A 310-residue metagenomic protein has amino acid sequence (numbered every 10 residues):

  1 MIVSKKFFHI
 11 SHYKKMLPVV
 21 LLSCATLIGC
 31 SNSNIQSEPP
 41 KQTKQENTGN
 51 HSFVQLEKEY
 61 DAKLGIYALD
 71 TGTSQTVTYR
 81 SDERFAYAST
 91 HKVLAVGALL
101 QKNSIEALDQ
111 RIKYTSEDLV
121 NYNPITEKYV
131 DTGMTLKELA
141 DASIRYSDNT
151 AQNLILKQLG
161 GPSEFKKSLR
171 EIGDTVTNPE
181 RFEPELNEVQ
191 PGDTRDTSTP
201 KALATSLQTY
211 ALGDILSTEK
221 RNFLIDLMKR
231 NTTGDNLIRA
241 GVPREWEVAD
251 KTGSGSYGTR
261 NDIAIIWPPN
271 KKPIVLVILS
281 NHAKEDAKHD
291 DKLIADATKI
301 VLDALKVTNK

Functional and structural regions predicted by a protein language model:
S4-L17: Bacterial N-terminal signal peptides that target proteins for export
C30-V54, K58, T76, K157-Q158 (+4 more regions): Structured C-terminal helix/loop/strand segments within mature extracytoplasmic catalytic/sensor domains
T48-S81, Q110-K113, I266: A short, well-structured edge-of-sheet supersecondary motif
S74, A86-Y114, S143, L276: Active-site SXXK
I105-Y129: Short, glycine/proline-biased beta-turn/loop segments that scaffold the active-site neighborhood
V120-I155, P162: Conserved catalytic neighborhood of penicillin-recognizing serine enzymes
N153-L212: Mid-domain, small-residue-enriched loop/turn segments at the edges of structured enzyme/sensor domains
